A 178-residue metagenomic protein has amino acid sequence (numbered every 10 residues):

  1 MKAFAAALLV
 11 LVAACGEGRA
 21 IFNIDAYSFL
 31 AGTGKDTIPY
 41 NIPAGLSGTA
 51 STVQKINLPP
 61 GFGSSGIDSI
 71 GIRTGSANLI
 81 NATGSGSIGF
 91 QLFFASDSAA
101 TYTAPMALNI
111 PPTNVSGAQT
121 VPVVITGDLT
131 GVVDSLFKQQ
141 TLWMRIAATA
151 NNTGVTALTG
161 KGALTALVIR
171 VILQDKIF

Functional and structural regions predicted by a protein language model:
M1-C15: Sec-dependent bacterial lipoprotein signal peptides
V12-L30: Bacterial Sec signal peptide processing site at the extreme N-terminus
T33-G75, I110-T113: Post-signal-peptide N-terminal segment of Sec-exported extracytoplasmic proteins
G66-G84, A163-L167: A short beta-strand element within beta-rich, extracytoplasmic domains of secreted/secretory-pathway proteins
T74, T149-F178: Exposed low-complexity, polar/acidic, P/S/T/G-rich flexible segments that act as propeptides, protease-susceptible
T83-T101: Short, surface-exposed beta-strand/strand-loop-strand elements in extracellular ectodomains
T103-G117: Solvent-exposed serine/threonine-rich low-complexity stretches and specific carbohydrate-binding patches
T113-G162: Cysteine-clustered segments with highest specificity for TGF-beta superfamily mature ligands
